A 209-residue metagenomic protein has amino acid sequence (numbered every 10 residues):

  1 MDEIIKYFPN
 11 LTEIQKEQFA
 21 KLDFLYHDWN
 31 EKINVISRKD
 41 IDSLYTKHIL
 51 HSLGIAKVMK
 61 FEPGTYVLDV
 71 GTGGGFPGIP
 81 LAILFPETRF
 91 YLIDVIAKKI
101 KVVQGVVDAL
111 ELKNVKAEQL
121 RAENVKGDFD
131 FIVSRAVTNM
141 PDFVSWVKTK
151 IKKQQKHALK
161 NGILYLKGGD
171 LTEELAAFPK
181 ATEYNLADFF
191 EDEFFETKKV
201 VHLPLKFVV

Functional and structural regions predicted by a protein language model:
M1-P63, L68, K98-V115: Class I SAM-dependent transferase core
L53-S134, V144: Conserved SAM/SAH cofactor-binding pocket of Class I
R89, N114-K116, G162, T182-N185: Conserved beta-strand segments of alpha/beta enzyme cores
A109-L112, K152-H157: Arginine/glycine-rich "motif VI" loop of SF2 helicases in the C-terminal RecA-like domain
A136-N139, L171: Short glycine-rich anion-binding loops that position phosphate/pyrophosphate groups of nucleotides and phosphorylated
M140-I151: A short, conserved alpha-helix within the catalytic core of class I
Q155-D170: Conserved beta-strand signature within the Rossmann-like core of class I S-adenosyl-L-methionine
D170-V209: Active-site capping/gating segments
